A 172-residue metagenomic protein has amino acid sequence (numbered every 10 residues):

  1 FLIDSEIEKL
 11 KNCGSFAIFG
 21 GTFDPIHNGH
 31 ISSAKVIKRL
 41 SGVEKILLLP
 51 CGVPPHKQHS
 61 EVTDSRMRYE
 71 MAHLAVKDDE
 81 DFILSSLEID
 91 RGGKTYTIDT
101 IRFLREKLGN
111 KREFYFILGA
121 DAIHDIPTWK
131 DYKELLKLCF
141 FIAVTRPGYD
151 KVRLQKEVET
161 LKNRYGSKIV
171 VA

Functional and structural regions predicted by a protein language model:
F1-A172: Nucleotidyltransferase catalytic core that binds NTPs
